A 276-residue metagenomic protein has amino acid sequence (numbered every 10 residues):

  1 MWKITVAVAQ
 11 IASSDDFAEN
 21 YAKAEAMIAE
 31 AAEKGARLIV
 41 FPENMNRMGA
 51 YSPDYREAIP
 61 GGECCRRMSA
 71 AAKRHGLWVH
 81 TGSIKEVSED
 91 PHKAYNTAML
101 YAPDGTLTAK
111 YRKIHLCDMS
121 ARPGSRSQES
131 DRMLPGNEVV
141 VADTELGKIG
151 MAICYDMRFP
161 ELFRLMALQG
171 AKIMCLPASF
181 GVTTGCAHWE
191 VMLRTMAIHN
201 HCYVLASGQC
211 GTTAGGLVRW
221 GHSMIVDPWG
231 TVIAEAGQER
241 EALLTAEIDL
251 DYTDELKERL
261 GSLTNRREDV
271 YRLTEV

Functional and structural regions predicted by a protein language model:
M1-A7: Extreme N-terminal starter segment of soluble prokaryotic enzymes
V6, L100-T108, V226-I233: Short, glycine-anchored, charge-dense loop/turn motifs used at functional sites
V6, N20, I28-E57, A72 (+6 more regions): Active-site beta-strand/loop signature of hydrolases that rely on acidic residues for catalysis
R47, M99, K110-C117, M224 (+1 more regions): Short beta->alpha transition motifs characteristic of CBS
E57, R66, A70, E89-Q169 (+2 more regions): Active-site catalytic loop in hydrolytic enzyme cores
P60-T81, K148, C154-L243: CN hydrolase (nitrilase-like) catalytic-core segments centered on the catalytic cysteine and neighboring Lys/Glu
T81-S83, N96-L100, V140-A142, S223-I225 (+1 more regions): Short beta-strand scaffold segments in enzyme catalytic cores
D254-V276: A short C-terminal boundary segment appended to hydrolase-like catalytic domains
